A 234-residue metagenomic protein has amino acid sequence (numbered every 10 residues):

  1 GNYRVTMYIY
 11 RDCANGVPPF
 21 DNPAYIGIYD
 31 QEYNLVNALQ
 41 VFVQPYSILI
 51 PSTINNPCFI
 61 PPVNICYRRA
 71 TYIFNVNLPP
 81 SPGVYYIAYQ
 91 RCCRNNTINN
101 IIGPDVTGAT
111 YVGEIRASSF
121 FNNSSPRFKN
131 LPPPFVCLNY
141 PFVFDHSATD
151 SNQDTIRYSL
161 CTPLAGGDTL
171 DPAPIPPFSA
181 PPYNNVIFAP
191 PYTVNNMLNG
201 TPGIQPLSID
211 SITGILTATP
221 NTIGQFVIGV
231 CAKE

Functional and structural regions predicted by a protein language model:
G1-E234: Long, compositionally biased, intrinsically disordered segments
